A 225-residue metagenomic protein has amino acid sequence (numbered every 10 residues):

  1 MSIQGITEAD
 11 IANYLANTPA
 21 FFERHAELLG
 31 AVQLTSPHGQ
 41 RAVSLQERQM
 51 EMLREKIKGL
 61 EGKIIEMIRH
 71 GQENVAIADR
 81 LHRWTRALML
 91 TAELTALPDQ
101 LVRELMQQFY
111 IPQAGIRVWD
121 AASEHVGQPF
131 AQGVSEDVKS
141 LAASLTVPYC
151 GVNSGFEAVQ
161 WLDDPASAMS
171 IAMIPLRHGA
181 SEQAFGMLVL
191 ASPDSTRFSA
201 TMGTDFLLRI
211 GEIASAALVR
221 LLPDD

Functional and structural regions predicted by a protein language model:
A9-E55: Acidic, low-complexity intrinsically disordered segments
R41-A87: Signal-transmission linkers at sensory-effector interfaces
L90-F130, E136: Helix-loop-beta substructure at the N-terminus of cytosolic sensory domains that couple signal/ligand detection
F130-S170, L218-R220: Regulatory sensory and allosteric helical modules in signal-transduction proteins and certain transcription factors
M169-A180: A short, aliphatic-rich beta-strand micro-motif
A184: Glycine-rich acetyl-CoA-binding "A-motif" of GNAT/NAT acetyltransferases
L188-R197: Short beta-strand-to-loop transition segments that serve as allosteric relay/switch motifs in sensory/regulatory domains
T196-D225: Juxtadomain coupling helices with adjacent low-complexity linkers
